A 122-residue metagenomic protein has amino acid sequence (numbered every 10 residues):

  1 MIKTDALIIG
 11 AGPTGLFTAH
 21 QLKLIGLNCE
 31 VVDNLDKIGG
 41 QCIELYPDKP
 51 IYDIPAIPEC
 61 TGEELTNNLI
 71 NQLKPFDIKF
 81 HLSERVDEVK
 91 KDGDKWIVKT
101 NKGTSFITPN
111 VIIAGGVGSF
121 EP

Functional and structural regions predicted by a protein language model:
M1-I9, L24-I25, K37, F80-P122: FAD-binding core/adjacent interface of flavoenzyme oxidoreductases
G10-T14: Glycine-rich Rossmann-fold phosphate-binding loop(s) that bind the pyrophosphate of adenine dinucleotide cofactors
G15-L16, I38-Q41: Short N-terminal binding/cap micro-motifs at the start of the first secondary-structure element
A19, K23: Gly/Ala-rich phosphate-binding loop of Rossmann-like dinucleotide-binding domains, activating on the conserved
L27-N34, C42: Short beta-strand "acidic-cap" motif of Rossmann-like dinucleotide-binding folds
N34, L45-D48, G116: Generic beta-structure capping elements
C42-I43, P122: Conserved catalytic-core motifs of eukaryotic protein kinase domains, centered on the activation segment
I43-S105: N-terminal Rossmann-like dinucleotide/flavin-binding domain of flavoprotein oxidoreductases that bind FAD/FMN
